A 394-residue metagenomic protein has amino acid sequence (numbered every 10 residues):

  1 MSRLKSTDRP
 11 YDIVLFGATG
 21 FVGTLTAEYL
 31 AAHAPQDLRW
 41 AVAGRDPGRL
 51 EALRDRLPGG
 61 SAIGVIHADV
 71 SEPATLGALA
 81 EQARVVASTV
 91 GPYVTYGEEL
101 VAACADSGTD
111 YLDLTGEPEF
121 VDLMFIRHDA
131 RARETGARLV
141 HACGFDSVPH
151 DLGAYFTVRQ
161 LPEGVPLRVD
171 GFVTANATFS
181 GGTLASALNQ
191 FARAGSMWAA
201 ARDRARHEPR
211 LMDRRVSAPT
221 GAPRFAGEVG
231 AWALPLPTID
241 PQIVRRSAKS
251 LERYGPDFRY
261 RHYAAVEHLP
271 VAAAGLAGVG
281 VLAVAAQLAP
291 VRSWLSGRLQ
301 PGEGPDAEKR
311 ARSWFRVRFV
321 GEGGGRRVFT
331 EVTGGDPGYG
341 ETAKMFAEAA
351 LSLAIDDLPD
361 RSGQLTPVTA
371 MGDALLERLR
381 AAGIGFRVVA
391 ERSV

Functional and structural regions predicted by a protein language model:
S2-L4, R159-V394: C-terminal catalytic/substrate-binding lobe primarily of soluble NAD(P)-dependent oxidoreductases
Y11-A31: N-terminal Rossmann NAD(P)H-binding glycine-rich loop of SDR-like oxidoreductase domains
Y29-D37, L251: A short, Lys/Arg-enriched amphipathic alpha-helix followed by its capping loop at the start of a domain
P35-R49: Conserved glycine-rich Rossmann-like NAD(P)H-binding loop of the short-chain dehydrogenase/reductase
A43, T89, L114: The conserved SAM/SAH-binding core of class I Rossmann-like methyltransferase domains, concentrating on the hydrophobic
L53-G60: Short, conserved SAM-binding/catalytic segment of Class I S-adenosyl-L-methionine-dependent methyltransferases
I66-T95: Conserved Rossmann-fold cofactor-binding substructure of NAD(P)-dependent oxidoreductases
P92-A205, I239, R246: Glycine-/Pro-rich loop/turn segments that contact NAD(P) or position catalytic residues in Rossmann-like domains
